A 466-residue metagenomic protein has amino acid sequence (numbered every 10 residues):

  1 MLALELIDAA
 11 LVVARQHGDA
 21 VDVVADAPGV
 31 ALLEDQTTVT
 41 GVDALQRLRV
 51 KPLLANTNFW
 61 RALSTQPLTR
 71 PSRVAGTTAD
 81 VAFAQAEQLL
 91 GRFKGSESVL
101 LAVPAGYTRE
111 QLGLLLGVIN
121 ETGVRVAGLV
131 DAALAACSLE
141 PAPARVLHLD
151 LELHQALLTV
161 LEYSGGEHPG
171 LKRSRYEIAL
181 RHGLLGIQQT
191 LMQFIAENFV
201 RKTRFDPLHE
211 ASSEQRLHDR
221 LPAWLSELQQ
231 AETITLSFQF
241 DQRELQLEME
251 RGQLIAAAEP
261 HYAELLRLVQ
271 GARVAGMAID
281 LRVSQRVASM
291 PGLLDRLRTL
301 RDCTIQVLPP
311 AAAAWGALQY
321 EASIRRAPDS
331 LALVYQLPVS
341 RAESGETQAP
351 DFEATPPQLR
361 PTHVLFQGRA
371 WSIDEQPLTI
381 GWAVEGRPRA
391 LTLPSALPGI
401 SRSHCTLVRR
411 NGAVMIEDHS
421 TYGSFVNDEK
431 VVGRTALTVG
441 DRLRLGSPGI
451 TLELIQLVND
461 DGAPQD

Functional and structural regions predicted by a protein language model:
M1-A27, E140-R173, L191, E227-T233: Gly/Thr-rich phosphate-binding beta-strand-loop-beta motif of the actin/hexokinase/Hsp70
A10-A102, R175: Conserved phosphate-binding loops in N-terminal lobes of ATP-dependent enzymes of the actin/Hsp70/sugar-kinase
T57, T69, D329-D351, T355 (+1 more regions): Regulatory inter-domain linker segments that are low-complexity and enriched for serine/threonine/proline
A86-V99, R201-E210, Y262-L281: Phosphate/pyrophosphate-binding loops at sites that engage ATP/ADP/AMP, CoA/4′-phosphopantetheine, polyphosphate
G123-H154, G316-A322: Conserved phosphate-binding catalytic cores of ATP/NTP-utilizing and phosphoryl-transfer enzymes
Y163-R251: Phosphate-binding glycine-rich/basic clefts of nucleotide- and phosphate-handling proteins, predominantly
E227-E343: Helical "lid/coupling" subdomains associated with nucleotide-phosphate turnover
R369-G449, E453-I455, D460, D466: Forkhead-associated
